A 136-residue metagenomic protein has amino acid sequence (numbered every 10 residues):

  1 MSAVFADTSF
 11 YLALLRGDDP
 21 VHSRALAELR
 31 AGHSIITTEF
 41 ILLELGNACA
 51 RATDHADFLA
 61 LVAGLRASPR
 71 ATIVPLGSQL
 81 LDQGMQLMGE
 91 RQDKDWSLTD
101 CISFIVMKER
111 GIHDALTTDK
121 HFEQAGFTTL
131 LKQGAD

Functional and structural regions predicted by a protein language model:
M1-T37, A50-A63, Q133-D136: Short, well-structured N-terminal submotif of metal-dependent ribonuclease cores
L12, C49, P69-R70, M88-Q92: Short amphipathic alpha-helical interaction patches enriched in hydrophobic/aromatic residues with interspersed Lys/Arg
S34-I36, P69-T72: Short loop->beta-strand "edge-of-pocket" segments that line small-molecule binding or catalytic clefts across diverse
E39-I41, D100, D119-K120: Short secondary-structure boundary segments
T72-D114: Active-site neighborhoods of divalent-metal-dependent phosphate/nucleic-acid chemistry enzymes
F104-I105, E109-D136: Acidic, PIN/NYN-like endoribonuclease modules and their adjacent C-terminal/linker elements
